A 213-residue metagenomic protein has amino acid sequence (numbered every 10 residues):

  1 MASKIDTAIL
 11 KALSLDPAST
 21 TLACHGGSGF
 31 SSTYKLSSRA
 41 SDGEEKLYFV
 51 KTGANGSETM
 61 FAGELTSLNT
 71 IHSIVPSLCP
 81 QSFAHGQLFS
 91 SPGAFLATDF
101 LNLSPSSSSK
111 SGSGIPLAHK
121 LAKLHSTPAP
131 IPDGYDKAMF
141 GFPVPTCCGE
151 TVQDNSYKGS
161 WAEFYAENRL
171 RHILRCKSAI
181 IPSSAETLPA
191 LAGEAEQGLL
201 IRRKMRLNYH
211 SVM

Functional and structural regions predicted by a protein language model:
M1-L22: Juxta-kinase regulatory segment immediately upstream of eukaryotic protein kinase catalytic domains
I5-I9, E64-S67, L191-A195: Generic structural signal for hydrophobic residues
L10-K11, H72-S73, S126-A129, S178 (+1 more regions): A general structural signal for alpha-helical elements within enzymatic catalytic domains
L13-P17, V75, I181: A broad structural signal for alpha-helix termini and local helix breaks/kinks
T20, C79, P132-Y135, I181-S184 (+1 more regions): Secondary-structure transition/capping residues
H25, G29-E163, E167: ATP-binding pocket architecture of kinase catalytic cores
S32-S37, E196-M213: Active-site acidic catalytic loop and adjacent metal/ATP-binding pocket of ATP-dependent phosphoryl transfer enzymes
P143-R202: Active-site catalytic-loop/activation-segment of kinase and kinase-like phosphoryl-transfer enzymes
